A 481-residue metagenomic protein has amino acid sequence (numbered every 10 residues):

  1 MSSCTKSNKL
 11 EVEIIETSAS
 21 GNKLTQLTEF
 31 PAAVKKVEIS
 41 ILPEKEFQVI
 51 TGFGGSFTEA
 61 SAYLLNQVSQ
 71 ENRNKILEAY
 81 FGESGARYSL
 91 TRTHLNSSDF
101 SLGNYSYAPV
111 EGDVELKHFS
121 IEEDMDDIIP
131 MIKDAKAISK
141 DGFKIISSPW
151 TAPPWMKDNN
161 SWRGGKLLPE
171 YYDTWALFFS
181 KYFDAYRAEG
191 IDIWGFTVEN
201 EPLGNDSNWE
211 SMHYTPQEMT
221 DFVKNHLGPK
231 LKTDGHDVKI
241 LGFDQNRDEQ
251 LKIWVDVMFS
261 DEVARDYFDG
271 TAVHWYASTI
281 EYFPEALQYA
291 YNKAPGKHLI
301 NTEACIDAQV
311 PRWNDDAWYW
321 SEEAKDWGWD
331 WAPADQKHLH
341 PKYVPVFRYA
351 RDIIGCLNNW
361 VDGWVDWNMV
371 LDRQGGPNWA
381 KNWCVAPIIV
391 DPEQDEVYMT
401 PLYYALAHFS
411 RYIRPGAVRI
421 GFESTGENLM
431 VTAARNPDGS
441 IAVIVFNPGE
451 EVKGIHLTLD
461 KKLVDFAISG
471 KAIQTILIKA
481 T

Functional and structural regions predicted by a protein language model:
M1-K9: Bacterial Sec-dependent N-terminal signal peptides
S20-I193, Y214-Q217, D221, N225: N-terminal catalytic cores of secreted or lumenal carbohydrate-active enzymes
G55, R87, I145, F196 (+6 more regions): Conserved, mostly hydrophobic/aromatic
S84-T91, K140-K144, E189-G195, G235-K239 (+5 more regions): Loop/turn elements at helix/coil->beta-strand transitions in domains of secreted/extracellular proteins
T174-G195, P202-R312: Active-site neighborhood of glycoside hydrolase catalytic domains
N301-Y404, G421-S424: Aromatic/acidic polysaccharide-binding cleft in carbohydrate-active enzymes
R411, F422-D460, K471: Carbohydrate-binding surface patches
I468-T481: C-terminal beta-strand-rich structural cap/linker in extracellular carbohydrate-active enzymes
